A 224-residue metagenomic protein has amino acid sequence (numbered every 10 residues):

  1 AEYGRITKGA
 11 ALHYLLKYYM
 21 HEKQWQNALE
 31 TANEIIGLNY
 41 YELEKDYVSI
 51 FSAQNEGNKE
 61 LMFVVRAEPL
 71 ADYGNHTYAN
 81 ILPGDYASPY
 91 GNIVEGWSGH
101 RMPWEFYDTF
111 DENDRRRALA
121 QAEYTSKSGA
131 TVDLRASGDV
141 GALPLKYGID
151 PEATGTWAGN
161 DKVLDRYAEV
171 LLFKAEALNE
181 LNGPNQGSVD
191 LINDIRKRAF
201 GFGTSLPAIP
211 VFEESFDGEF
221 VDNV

Functional and structural regions predicted by a protein language model:
A1-T77, E112-V224: Acidic/polar-rich alpha-helix caps and helix-coil junctions
W25, W97, W104-Y107, W157: A residue-identity detector for tryptophan
L82-R101: Short, cationic low-complexity segments
D85, E105, I209-F212: Intrinsically disordered, low-complexity segments enriched in proline/serine/threonine
M102-F110, D114-R115: Conserved, charge-rich beta-strand/loop surface module that forms ligand/interface-binding patches within domains
